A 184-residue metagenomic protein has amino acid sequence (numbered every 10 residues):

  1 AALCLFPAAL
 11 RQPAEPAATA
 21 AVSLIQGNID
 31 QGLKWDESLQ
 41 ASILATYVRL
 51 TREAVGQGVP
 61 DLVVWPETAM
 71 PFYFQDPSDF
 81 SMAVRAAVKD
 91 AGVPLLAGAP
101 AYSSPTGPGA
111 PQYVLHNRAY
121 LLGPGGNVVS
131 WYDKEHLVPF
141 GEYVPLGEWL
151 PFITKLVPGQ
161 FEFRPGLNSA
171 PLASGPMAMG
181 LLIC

Functional and structural regions predicted by a protein language model:
A1-C184: Enzyme catalytic cores with a strong preference for nitrogen-chemistry domains
